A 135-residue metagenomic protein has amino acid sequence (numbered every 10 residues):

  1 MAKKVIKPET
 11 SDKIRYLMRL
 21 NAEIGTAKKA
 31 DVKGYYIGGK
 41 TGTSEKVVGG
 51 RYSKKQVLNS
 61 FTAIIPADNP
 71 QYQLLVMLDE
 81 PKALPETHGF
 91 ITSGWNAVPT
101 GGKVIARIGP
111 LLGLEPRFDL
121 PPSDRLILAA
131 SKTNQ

Functional and structural regions predicted by a protein language model:
M1, E9, R15-G113: Active-site beta-strand/loop architecture of penicillin-binding DD-peptidases
K13, L20, R125-Q135: Acidic, Ser/Thr-rich low-complexity intrinsically disordered segments
G34, L114-S131: Acidic/histidine-enriched alpha-helical segments
